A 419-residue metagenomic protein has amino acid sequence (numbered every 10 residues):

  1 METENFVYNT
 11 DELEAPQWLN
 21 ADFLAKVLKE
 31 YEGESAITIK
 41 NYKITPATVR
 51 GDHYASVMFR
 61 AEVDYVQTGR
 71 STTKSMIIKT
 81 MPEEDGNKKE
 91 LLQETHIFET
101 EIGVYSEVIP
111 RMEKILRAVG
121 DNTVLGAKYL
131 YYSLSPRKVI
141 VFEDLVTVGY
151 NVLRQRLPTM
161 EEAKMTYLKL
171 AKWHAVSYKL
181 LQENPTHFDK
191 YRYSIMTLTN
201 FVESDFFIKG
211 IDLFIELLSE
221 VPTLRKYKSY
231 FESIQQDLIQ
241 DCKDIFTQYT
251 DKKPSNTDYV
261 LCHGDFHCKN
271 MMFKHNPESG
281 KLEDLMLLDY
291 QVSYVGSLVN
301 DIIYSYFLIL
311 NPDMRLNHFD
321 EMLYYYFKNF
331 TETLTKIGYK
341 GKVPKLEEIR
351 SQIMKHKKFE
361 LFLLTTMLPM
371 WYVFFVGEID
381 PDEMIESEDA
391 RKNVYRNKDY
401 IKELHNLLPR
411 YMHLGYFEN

Functional and structural regions predicted by a protein language model:
E2-N5, V148-H263, F273-S279, E386-N419: ATP-dependent phospho-/nucleotidyl transfer catalytic cores
E2-Y42: Juxta-kinase regulatory segment immediately upstream of eukaryotic protein kinase catalytic domains
Y31-S35, Y65-G69, R111-D121, L181 (+3 more regions): Alpha-helix termini
T45-D212, Y294, L298-V299: Conserved ATP-binding subdomain of kinase catalytic cores across diverse folds
A55-Y65, I77, I239-L298: Active-site acidic catalytic loop and adjacent metal/ATP-binding pocket of ATP-dependent phosphoryl transfer enzymes
G103, E107, V292-K336, E360-E383: Active-site activation/catalytic loop segments of kinase-like enzymes and analogous catalytic loops in related
K164, K328, E332-N419: Helix-rich C-terminal or lid/interface subdomains of diverse kinases
L238, D284, L323, I337-K340 (+1 more regions): Plant-skewed but cross-kingdom recognition/interaction modules and surfaces
